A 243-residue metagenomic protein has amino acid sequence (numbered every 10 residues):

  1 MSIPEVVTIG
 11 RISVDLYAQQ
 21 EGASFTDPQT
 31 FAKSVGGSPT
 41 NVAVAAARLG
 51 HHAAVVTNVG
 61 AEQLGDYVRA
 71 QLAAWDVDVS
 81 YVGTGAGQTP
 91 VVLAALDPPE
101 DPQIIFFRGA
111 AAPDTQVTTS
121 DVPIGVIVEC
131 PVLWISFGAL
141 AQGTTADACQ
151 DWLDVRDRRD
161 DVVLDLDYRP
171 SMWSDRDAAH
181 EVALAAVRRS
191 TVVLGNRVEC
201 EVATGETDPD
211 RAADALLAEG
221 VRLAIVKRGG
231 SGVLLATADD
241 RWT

Functional and structural regions predicted by a protein language model:
M1-T8, A73, V79, P98-W242: Ribokinase/PfkB-type carbohydrate-kinase core domain
M1-V77: Glycine-rich phosphate/adenosyl-contacting loop at the front of the ribokinase-like
S38-V42, A86-V91, A112-Q116: Short phosphate-binding loop-to-helix
V44, V91-A95, G232-L235: Short beta-strand scaffold segments in enzyme catalytic cores
T57, V82, G138: Glycine- and other small-residue-rich loops at beta-strand/loop junctions that grip anionic moieties
N58-L64, G87, A110, P170: Acidic, glycine-rich active-site loops and adjacent beta-strand->loop/helix elements that engage anionic groups
R69-T89, D97: A glycine-rich helix N-cap at a beta->alpha junction
